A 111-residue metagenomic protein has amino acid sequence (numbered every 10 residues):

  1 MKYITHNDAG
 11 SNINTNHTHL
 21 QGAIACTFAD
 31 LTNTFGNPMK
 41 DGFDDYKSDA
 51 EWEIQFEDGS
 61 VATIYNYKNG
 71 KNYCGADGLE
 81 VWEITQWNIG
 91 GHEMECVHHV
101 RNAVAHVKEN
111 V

Functional and structural regions predicted by a protein language model:
M1-V111: Residues within mature, well-folded domains
